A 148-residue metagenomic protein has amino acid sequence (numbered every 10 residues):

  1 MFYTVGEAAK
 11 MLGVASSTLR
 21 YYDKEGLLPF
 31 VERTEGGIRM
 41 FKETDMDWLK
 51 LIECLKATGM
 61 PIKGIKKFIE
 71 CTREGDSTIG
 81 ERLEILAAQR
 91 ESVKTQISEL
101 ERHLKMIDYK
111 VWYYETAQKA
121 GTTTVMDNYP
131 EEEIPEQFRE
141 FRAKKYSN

Functional and structural regions predicted by a protein language model:
M1-E70: Basic helix-turn-helix/winged-helix DNA-binding cores and closely related short helical interaction motifs
L27, M60, D76-S77, T122: Residue-level recognition of short, well-ordered coil/turn positions that link secondary-structure elements
E35, K56-G59, R73-D76, K94-I97 (+1 more regions): Residues at alpha-helix boundaries and short interhelical turns
E43-T44, G75-S77: Short secondary-structure transition/capping segments
C54-A57, E70-R73, W112, T116-K119: A generic structural signal for secondary-structure junctions that act as hinges or helix/strand caps at the edges
K67-E70, E74, E84: Long, amphipathic alpha-helical segments that form or neighbor coiled-coils/leucine zippers used for dimerization
S77-N148: C-terminal regulatory/oligomerization modules of transcriptional regulators
